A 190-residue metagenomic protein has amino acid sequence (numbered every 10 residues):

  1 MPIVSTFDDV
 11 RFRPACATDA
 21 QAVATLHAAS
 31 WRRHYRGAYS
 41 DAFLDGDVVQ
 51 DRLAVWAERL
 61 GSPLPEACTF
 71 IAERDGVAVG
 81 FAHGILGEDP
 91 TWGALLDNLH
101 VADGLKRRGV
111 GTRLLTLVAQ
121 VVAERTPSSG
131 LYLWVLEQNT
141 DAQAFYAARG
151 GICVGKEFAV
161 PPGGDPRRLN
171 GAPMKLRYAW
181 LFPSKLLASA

Functional and structural regions predicted by a protein language model:
I3-V10, P14-T18, T25-A38, A42-K106 (+3 more regions): Acetyl-CoA-dependent GNAT
R13, V135-L136: Active-site-adjacent beta-strand anchor residues
T91-G93, G130, K175: A generic structural signal for beta-strand entry/edge sites
L95, L114, D141-C153: Conserved N-terminal glycine/acidic-rich loop preference
V101, L136-E137: Short amphipathic helical patch at the helix-1/turn junction of helix-turn-helix
V122-W134: Conserved GNAT acetyl-CoA-binding A-motif
Y132-V135, A147, I152-R177: Conserved catalytic-core motifs of GNAT/GCN5-like acyltransferases
